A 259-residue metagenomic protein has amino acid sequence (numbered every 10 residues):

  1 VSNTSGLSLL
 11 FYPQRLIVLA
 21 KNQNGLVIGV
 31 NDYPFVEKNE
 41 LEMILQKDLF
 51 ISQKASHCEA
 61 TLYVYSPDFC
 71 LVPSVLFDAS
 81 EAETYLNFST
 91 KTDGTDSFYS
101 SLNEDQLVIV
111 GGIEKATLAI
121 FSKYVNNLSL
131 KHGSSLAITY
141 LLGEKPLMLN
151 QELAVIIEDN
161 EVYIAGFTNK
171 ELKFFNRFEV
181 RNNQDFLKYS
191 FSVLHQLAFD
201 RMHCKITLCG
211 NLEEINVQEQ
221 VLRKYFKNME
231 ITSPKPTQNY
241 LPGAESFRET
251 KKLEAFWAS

Functional and structural regions predicted by a protein language model:
V1-S259: Hydrophobic/aromatic-enriched cytosolic interaction surfaces used to assemble or bind macromolecules
